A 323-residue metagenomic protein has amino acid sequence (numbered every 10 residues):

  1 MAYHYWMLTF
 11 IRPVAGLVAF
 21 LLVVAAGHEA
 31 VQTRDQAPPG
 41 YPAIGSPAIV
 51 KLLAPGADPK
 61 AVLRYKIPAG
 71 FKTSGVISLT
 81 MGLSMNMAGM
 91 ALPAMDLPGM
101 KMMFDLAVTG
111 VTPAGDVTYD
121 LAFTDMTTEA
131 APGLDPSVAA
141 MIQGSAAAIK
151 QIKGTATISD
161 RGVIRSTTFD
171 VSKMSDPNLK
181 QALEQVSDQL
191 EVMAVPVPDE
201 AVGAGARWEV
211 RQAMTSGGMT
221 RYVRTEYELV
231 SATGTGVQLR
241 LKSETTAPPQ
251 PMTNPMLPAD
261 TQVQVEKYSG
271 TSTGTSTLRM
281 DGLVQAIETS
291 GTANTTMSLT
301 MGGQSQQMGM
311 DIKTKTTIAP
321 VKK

Functional and structural regions predicted by a protein language model:
H4-G16: Bacterial N-terminal signal peptides that target proteins for export
L8, H28-V31: Intrinsically disordered, low-complexity regions of eukaryotic proteins
A15-A25: Bacterial N-terminal signal peptides
A30-K323: Signature of exported/secreted
